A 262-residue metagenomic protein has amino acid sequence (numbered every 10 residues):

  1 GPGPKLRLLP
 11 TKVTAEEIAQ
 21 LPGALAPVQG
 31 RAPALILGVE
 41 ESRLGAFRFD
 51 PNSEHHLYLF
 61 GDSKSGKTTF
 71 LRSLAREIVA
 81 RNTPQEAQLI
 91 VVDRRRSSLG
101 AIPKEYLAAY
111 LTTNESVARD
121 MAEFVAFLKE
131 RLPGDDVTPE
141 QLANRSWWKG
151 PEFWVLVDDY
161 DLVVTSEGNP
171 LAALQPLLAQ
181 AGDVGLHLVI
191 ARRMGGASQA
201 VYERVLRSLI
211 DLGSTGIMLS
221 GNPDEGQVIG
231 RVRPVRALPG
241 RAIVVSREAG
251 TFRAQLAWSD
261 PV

Functional and structural regions predicted by a protein language model:
G1-E41, A46-R48, A191, S198-V262: Phosphate-binding and hydrolysis-coupling loops of NTP-dependent motor/remodeling domains
P27-E140, N144-S214, G221: P-loop NTPase catalytic phosphate-binding loop
